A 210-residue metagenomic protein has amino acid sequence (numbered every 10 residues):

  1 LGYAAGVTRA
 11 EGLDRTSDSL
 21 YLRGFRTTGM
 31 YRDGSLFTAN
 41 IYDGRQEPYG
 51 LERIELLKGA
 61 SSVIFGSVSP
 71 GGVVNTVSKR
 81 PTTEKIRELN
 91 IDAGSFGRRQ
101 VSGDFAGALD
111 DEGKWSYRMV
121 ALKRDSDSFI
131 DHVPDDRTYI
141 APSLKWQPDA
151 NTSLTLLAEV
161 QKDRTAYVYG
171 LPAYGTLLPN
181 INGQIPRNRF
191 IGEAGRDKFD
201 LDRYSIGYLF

Functional and structural regions predicted by a protein language model:
L1-L13, A39-Q46, S61-V68, T76-V77: N-terminal plug
Y3, D18-A60: Periplasmic plug
G6, F25-T27, S35, G59-S61 (+4 more regions): Solvent-exposed coil/turn segments that connect beta secondary-structure elements in extracytoplasmic/periplasmic
R32-S35, K85-E88, L156: Short, charged, solvent-exposed linker or helix-capping segments at domain edges/interfaces that act as flexible hinges
Y49-E52, V63-I140, P148-T152, Y204: Outer-membrane beta-barrel translocator/receptor signature
K58, G107-L109, W146, F210: Residue-level signature of outer-membrane beta-barrel architecture
R124-S128, D136, I140-Q147, N151-L209: Acidic/polar loop-and-plug regions of large Gram-negative outer-membrane beta-barrel proteins
